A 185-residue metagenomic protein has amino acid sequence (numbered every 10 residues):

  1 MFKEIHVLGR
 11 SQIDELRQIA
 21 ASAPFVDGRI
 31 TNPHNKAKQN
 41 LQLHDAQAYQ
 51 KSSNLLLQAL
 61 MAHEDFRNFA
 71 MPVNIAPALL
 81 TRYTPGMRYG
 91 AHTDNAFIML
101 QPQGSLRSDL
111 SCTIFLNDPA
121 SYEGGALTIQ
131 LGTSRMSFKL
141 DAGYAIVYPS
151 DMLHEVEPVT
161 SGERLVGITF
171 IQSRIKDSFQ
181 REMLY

Functional and structural regions predicted by a protein language model:
M1-L79, S178-Y185: Non-heme Fe(II)/2-oxoglutarate
D65-L184: Catalytic core of non-heme Fe(II) oxygenases with the double-stranded beta-helix
